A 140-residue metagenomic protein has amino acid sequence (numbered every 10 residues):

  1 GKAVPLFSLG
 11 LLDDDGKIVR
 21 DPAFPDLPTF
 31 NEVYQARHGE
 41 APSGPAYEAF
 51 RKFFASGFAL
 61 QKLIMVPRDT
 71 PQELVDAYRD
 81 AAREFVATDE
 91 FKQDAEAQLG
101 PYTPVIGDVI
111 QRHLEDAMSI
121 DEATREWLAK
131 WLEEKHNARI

Functional and structural regions predicted by a protein language model:
G1-V86, K135-I140: C-terminal lobe and pocket-closing loops of periplasmic/extracytoplasmic Venus-flytrap solute-binding proteins
L9, A97-P101, H113, W131: Short acidic/histidine-centered micro-motifs embedded in hydrophobic/aromatic stretches that mark compact functional
I18, R83-G100: Periplasmic-binding protein-like
P25, T29, E73, A77-A81 (+5 more regions): Extracytoplasmic/secreted proteins, especially bacterial periplasmic and envelope-associated proteins
H38-E40, T103-V105, Q111: Short amphipathic alpha-helical segments with coiled-coil-like heptad repeat character
P71, T88, G100-G107: Alpha-helix boundary/capping and short turn/kink residues
I106-R139: Extracellular/periplasmic bilobal clamshell ligand-binding domains
